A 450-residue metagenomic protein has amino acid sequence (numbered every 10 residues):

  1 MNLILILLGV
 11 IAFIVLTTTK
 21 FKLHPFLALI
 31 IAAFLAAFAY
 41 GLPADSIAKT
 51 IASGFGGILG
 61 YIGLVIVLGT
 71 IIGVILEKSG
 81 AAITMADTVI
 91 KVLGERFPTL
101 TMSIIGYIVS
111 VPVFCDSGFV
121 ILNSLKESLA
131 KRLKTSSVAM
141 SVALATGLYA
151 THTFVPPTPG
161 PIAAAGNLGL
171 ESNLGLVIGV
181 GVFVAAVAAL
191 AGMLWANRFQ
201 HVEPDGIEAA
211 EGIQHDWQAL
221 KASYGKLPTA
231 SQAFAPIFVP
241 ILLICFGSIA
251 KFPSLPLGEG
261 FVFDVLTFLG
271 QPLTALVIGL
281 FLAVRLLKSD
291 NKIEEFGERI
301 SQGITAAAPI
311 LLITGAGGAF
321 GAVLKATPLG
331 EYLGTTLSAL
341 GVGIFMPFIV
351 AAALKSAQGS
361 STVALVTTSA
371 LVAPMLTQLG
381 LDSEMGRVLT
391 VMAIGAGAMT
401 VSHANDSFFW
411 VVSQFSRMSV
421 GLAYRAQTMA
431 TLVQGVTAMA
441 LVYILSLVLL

Functional and structural regions predicted by a protein language model:
M1-L68, T84-T88, V92, L243-A316 (+1 more regions): Hydrophobic transmembrane alpha-helices of multi-pass solute/ion transporters
I6-T18, I30-A39, I66-I71, I105-V109 (+7 more regions): Hydrophobic core segments of alpha-helical transmembrane domains in multi-pass membrane transport and ion-translocation
Y40, E77-A82, V92-R96, S128-M140 (+6 more regions): Juxtamembrane helix-boundary/capping and inter-helix hinge elements in multi-pass membrane proteins
G63-G69, V92-L125, L311-G317, L340-L379 (+1 more regions): Hydrophobic alpha-helical transmembrane segments of multi-pass integral membrane proteins, predominantly secondary
T70-I71, I83-D87, S117-L129, T158-L168 (+4 more regions): Re-entrant/interfacial helical elements at transmembrane boundaries that shape and gate the permeation pathway
E95-V111, L133-T153, N173-A186, R198 (+3 more regions): Alpha-helical transmembrane segments of multi-pass membrane proteins
L133, L174-A219, A396-L450: Juxtamembrane and boundary regions of transmembrane helices in multi-pass small-molecule transporters and channels
G179-R299, L450: Long, contiguous bundles of hydrophobic transmembrane helices that form the permeation core of multi-pass
